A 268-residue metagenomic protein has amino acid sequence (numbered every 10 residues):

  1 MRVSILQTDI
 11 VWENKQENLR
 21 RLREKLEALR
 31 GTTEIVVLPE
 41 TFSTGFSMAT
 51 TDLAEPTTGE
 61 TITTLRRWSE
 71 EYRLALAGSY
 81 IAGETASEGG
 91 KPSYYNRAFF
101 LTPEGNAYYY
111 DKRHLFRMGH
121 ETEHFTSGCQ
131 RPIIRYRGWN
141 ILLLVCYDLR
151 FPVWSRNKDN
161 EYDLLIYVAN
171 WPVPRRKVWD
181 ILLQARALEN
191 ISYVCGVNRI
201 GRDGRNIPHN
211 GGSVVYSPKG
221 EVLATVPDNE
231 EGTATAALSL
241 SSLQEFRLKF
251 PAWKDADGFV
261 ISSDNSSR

Functional and structural regions predicted by a protein language model:
M1-N14, V37, Y109-D111, W139-D148 (+1 more regions): Active-site-proximal beta-strand elements of phosphoester/diester hydrolases
T8-D9, I81, K112-R113, C146 (+2 more regions): Active-site beta-loop-alpha junctions enriched in small/polar residues
K15, R23-P103, P172-R186, S192: Cys-nucleophile CN-hydrolase/nitrilase-fold catalytic domain and related Cys-dependent amidase chemistry that acts on
E17-L26, L149-R156: Short, acidic/polar
G59-A77, R150-G232: CN hydrolase (nitrilase-like) catalytic-core segments centered on the catalytic cysteine and neighboring Lys/Glu
A86-N160, P174-I181, E245-A252, S262: Active-site catalytic loop in hydrolytic enzyme cores
Y109, I133, R199-R268: C-terminal beta-strand edge segments of enzyme domains
